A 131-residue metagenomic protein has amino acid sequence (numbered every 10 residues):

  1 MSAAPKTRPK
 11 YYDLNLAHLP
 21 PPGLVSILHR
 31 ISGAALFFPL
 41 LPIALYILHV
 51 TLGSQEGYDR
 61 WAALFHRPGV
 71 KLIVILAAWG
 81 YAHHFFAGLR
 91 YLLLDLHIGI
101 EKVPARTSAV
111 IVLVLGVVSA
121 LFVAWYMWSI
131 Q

Functional and structural regions predicted by a protein language model:
M1-Q131: Membrane-embedded alpha-helical bundles that constitute the cytochrome b-like, heme-associated redox core of multi-pass
